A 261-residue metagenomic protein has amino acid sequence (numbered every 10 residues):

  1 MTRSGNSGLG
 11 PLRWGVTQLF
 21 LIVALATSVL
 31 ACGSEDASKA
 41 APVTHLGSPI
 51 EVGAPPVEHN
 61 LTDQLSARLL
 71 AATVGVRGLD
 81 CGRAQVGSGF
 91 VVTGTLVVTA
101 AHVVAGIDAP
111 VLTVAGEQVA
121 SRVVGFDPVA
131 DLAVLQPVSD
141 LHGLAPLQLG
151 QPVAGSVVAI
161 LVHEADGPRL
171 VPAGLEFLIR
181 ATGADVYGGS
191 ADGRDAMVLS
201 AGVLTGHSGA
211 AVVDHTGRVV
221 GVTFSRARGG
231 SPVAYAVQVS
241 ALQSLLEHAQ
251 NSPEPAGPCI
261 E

Functional and structural regions predicted by a protein language model:
M1-R13: N-terminal secretory signal peptides that target proteins for export/translocation
T2, S28, C32-Q85, P258-E261: Protease-domain processing segments flanking chymotrypsin-fold serine proteases, especially trypsin-like
Q18-S28: Bacterial N-terminal signal peptides
H59-D63, A72-G94, A100, Q118-A120 (+3 more regions): A conserved glycine-rich beta-strand in the N-terminal activation segment of trypsin-fold
A67-L69, V91, G125-P128, Q151-V153 (+4 more regions): Extracellular/periplasmic catalytic domains that process cell-envelope and extracellular macromolecules
L69-V76, A133, V138-A145, R169-I260: Active-site region of chymotrypsin-like
R77-L79, T113, L161-H163, V213 (+1 more regions): A generic structural motif
G82-V86, T93-L170, S252-G257: Conserved active-site neighborhood of the chymotrypsin/trypsin-like protease fold
